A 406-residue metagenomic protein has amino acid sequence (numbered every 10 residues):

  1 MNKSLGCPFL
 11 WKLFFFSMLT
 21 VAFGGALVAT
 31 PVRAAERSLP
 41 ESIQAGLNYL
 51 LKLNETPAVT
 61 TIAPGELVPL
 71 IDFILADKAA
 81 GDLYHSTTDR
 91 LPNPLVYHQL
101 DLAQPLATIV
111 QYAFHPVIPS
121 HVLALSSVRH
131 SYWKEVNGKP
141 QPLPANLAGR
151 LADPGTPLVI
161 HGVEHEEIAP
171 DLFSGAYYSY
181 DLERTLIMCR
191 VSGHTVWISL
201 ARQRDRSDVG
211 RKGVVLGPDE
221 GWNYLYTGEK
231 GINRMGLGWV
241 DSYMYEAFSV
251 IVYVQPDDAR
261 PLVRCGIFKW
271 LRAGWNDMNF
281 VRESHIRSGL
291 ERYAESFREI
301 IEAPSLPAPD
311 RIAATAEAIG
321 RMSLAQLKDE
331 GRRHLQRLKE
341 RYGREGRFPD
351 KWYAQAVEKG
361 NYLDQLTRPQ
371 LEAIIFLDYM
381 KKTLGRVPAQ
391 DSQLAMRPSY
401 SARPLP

Functional and structural regions predicted by a protein language model:
M1-W11: N-terminal secretory signal peptides that target proteins for export/translocation
N2, T20-V21, G217, T227: Compositionally biased, low-complexity repeat tracts
K3, V21-A22, V159, L172: Generic detector of intrinsically disordered, low-complexity, polar/charged segments
K12-A26: Bacterial N-terminal signal peptides
G24, A29-E36: Boundary at the C-terminal end of the N-terminal hydrophobic targeting segment
A35-P406: Terminal "cap-and-tail" regions of soluble proteins that handle hydrophobic small molecules
